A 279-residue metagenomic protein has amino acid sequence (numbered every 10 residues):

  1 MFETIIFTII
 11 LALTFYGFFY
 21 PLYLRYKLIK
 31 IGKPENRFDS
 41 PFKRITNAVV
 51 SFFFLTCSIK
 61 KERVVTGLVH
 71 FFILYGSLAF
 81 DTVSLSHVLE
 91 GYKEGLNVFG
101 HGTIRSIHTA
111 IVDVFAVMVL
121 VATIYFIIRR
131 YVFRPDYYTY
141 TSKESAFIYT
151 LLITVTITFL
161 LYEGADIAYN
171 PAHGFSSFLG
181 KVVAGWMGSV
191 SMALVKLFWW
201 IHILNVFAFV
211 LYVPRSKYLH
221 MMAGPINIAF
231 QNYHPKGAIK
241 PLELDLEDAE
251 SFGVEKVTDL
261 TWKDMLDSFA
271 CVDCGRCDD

Functional and structural regions predicted by a protein language model:
M1-E255, L260: Membrane-embedded alpha-helical bundles of multi-pass integral membrane proteins
D264-D279: Cysteine-centered iron-sulfur cluster-binding motifs in ferredoxin-type domains/subunits of redox enzymes
